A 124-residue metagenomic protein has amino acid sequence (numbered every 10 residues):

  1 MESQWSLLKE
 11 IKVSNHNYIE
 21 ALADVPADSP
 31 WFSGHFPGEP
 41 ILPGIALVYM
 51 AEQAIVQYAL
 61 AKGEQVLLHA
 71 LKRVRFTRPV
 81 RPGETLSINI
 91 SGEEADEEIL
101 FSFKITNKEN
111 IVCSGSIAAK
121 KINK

Functional and structural regions predicted by a protein language model:
E2-L42: Catalytic strand-loop segment that frames the active site of acyl-thioester-processing enzymes
S6-L8, K12-N17, P82, S91-K124: HotDog/MaoC-like acyl-thioester-processing domains
F32, F36, F76, F101-F103: Aromatic side chains
I45-Q53: Short amphipathic alpha-helical face segments that pack within enzyme cores and frequently flank/anchor catalytic
E52-G92, E98-L100: Hydrophobic beta-strand-centered segment that forms part of the acyl-chain substrate-binding groove
